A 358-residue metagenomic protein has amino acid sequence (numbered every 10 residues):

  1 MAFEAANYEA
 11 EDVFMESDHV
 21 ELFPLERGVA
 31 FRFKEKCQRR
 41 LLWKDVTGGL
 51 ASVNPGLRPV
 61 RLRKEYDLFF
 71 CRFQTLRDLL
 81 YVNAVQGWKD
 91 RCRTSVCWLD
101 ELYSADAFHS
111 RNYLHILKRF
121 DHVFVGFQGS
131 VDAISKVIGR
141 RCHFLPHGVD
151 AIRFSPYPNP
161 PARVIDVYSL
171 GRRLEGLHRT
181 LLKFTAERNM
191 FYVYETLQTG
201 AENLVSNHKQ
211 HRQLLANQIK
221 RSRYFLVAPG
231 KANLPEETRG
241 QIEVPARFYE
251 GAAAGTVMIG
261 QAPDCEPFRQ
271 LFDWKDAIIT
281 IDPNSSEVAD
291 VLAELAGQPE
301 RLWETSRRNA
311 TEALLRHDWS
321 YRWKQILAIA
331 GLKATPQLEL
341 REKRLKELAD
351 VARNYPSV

Functional and structural regions predicted by a protein language model:
M1-R58, R63-Y66, R72-A84, D106-L271 (+2 more regions): Nucleotide-sugar donor-binding catalytic core of glycosyltransferases
C71-R72, W98: Conserved beta-strand segments of the P-loop GTPase G domain that flank and frequently precede/overlap
G87-L102: Active-site proximal beta-strand in glycosyltransferases
E101, H147-D150, P283-S286: Short, acidic/turn-prone active-site loops that include or flank metal/cofactor- and phosphate-binding residues
L204-N207, G240, A277, Q298 (+1 more regions): Generic anion/oxyanion-binding catalytic loop in active/binding sites
F268-I279, D290-V291: Acidic, glycine-centered active-site loop in nucleotide-sugar glycosyltransferases
I278-N284, E294-P299: Conserved acidic donor-binding segment of nucleotide-sugar-dependent glycosyltransferases
D290-V358: C-terminal amphipathic helix plus adjacent low-complexity, charged tail appended to glycosyltransferase catalytic
